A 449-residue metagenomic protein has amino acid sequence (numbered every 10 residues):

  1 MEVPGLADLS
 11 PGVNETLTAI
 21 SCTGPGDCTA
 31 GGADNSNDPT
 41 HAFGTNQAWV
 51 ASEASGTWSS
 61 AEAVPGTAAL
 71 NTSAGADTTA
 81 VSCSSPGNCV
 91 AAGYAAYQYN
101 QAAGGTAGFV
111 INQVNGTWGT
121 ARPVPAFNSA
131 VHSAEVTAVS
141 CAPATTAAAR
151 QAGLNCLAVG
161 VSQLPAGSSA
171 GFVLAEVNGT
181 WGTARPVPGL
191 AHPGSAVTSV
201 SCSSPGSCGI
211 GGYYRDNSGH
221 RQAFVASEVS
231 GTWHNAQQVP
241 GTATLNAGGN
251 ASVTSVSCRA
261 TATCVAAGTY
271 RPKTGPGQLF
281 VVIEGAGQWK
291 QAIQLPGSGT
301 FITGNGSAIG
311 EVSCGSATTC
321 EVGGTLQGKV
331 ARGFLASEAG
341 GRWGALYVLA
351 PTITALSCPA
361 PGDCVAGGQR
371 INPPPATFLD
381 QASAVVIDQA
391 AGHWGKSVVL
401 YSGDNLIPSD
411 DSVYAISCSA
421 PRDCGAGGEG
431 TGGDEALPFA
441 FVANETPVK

Functional and structural regions predicted by a protein language model:
M1-K449: Residue-level hotspots at or immediately adjacent to binding/recognition sites across diverse folds
